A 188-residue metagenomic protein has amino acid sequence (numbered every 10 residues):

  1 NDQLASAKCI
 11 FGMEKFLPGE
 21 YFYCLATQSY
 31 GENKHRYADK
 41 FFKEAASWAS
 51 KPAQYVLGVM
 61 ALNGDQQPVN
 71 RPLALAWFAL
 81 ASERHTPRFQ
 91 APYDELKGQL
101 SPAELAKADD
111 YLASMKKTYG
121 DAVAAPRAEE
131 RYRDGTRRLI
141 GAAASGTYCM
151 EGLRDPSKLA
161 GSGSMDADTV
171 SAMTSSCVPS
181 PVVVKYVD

Functional and structural regions predicted by a protein language model:
D2-S6, S101-D188: Extracytoplasmic and endomembrane cell-envelope/extracellular-matrix remodeling and assembly machinery
I10-E20, Q28-K34, F42, S47-Q54 (+4 more regions): Short helix-capping/linker turns of helical repeat alpha-solenoids
W48, E95-A103: Short solvent-exposed coil/turn linkers within tandem alpha-helical repeat scaffolds
M60, A81, L96-Q99, M115: TPR/TPR-like alpha-solenoid repeats
